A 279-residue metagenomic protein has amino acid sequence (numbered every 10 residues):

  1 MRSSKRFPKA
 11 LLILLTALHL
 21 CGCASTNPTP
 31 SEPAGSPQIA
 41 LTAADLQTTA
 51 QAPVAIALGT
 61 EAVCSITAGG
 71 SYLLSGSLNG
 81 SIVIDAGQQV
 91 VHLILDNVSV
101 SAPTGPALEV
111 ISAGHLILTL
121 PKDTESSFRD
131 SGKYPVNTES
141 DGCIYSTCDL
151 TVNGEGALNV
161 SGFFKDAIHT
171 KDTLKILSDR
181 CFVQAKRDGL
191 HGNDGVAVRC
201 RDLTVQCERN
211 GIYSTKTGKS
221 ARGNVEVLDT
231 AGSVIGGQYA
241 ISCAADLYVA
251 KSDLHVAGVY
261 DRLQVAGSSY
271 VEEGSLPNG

Functional and structural regions predicted by a protein language model:
R2-L11: Bacterial N-terminal signal peptides that target proteins for export
A10-L20: Gram-negative bacterial Sec-dependent N-terminal signal peptides
T16, C23-G279: A composition-driven surface/loop motif
